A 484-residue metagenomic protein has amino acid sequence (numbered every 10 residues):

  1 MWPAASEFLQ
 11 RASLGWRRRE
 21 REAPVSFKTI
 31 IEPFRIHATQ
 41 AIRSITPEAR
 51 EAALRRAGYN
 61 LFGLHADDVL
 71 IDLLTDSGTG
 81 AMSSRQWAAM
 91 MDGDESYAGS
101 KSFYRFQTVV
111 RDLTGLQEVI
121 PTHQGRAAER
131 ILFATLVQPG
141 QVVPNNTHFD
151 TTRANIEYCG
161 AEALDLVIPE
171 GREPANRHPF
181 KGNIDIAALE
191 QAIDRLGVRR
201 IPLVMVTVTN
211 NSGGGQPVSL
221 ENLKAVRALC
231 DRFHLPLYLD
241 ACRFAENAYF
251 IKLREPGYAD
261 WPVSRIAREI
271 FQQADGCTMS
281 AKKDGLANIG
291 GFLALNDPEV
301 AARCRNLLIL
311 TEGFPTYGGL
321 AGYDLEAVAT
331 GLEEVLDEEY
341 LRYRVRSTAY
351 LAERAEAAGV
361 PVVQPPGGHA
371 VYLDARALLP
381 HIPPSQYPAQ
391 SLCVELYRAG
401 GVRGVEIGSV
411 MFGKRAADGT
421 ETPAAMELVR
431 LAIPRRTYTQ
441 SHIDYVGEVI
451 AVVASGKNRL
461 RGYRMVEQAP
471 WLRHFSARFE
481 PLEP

Functional and structural regions predicted by a protein language model:
F8-R11, R21: Cationic, low-complexity basic patches in intrinsically disordered or flexible, solvent-exposed regions
S26-Y59, G63, I71-G80, Q86 (+3 more regions): Conserved PLP-enzyme active-site core in the AAT-like
E162-D165, L295-R303, Y323, R398 (+1 more regions): Flexible glycine/proline-rich, aromatic-decorated loop/lid segments
A274, P366-A370, S391-C393, A399-G404 (+1 more regions): Active-site lining segments that contact anionic ligands and/or coordinate catalytic metals
V335, A399, M411-P484: PLP-dependent enzyme catalytic core of the Aspartate aminotransferase-like
T348-A349, V363-A375: Conserved glycine-rich beta-strand-loop-beta hairpin in the small C-terminal domain of fold type I
R376-R403, D418-A424: Active-site loop ensemble at the mouth of alpha/beta enzyme cores that anchors a bound cofactor
